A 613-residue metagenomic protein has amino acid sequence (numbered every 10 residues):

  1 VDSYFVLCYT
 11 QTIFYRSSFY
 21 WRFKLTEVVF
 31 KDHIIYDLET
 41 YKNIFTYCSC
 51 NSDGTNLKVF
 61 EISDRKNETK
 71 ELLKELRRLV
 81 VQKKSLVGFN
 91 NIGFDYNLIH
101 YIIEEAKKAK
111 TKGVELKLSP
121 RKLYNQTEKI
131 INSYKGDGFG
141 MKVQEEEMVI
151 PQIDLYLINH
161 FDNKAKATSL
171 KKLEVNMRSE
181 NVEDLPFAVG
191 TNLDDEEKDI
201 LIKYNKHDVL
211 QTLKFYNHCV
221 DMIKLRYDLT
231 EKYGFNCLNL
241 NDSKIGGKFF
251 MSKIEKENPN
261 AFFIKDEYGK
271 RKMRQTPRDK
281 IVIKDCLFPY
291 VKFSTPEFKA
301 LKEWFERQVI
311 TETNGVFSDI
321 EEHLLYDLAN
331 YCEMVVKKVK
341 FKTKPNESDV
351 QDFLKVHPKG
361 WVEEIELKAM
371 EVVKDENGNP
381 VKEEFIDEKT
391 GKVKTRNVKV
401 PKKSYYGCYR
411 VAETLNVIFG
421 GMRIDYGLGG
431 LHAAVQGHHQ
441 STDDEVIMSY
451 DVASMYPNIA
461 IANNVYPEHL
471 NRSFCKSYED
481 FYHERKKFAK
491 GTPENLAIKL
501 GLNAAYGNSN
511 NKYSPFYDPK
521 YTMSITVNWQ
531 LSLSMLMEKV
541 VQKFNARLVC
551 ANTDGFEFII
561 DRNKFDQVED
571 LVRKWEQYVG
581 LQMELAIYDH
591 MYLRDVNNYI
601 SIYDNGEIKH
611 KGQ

Functional and structural regions predicted by a protein language model:
V1-D2, V6: Acidic, Ala/Val/Gly-enriched low-complexity intrinsically disordered segments
S18-F23, N56-G93, L98-Q613: Conserved acidic
L25-V29: N-terminal accessory regions of nucleic-acid-interacting proteins
K31-E39, Y450: Two-metal-ion RNase H-like nuclease active-site motif
K42-Y47: Short N-terminal binding/cap micro-motifs at the start of the first secondary-structure element
C48-S52, I386: A generic structural motif
